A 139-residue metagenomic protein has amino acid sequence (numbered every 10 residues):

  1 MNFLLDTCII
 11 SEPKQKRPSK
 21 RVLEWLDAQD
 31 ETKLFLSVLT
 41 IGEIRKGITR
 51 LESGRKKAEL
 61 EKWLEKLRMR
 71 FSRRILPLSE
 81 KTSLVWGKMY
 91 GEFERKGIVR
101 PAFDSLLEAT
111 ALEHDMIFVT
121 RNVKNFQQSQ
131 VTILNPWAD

Functional and structural regions predicted by a protein language model:
M1, E108, L112-D139: Acidic, PIN/NYN-like endoribonuclease modules and their adjacent C-terminal/linker elements
M1-L36, T49-K66: Short, well-structured N-terminal submotif of metal-dependent ribonuclease cores
T7, T40, T82, T110 (+1 more regions): Ser/Thr-centric signal marking residues that sit in or immediately flank functional binding/regulatory motifs
I10, I41-I44, F126: A generic structural signal for short hydrophobic patches within well-formed alpha-helices
E12-P13, W25, G47, W86-M89 (+2 more regions): Residues that scaffold the ATP/ADP-binding catalytic core of kinase and kinase-like folds
K46-G54, R73-I117: Active-site neighborhoods of divalent-metal-dependent phosphate/nucleic-acid chemistry enzymes
